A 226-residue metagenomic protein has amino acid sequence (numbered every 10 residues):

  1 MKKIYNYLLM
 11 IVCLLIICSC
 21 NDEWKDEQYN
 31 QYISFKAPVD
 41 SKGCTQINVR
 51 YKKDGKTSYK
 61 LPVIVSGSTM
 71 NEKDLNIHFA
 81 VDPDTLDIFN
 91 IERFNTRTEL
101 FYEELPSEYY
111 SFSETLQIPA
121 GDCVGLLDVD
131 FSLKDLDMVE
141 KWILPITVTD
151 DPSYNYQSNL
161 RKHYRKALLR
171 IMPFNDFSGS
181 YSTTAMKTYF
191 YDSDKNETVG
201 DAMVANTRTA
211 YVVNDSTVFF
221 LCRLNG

Functional and structural regions predicted by a protein language model:
M1-L8: Bacterial N-terminal signal peptides that target proteins for export
I16-S19: C-terminal motif of bacterial Sec signal peptides marking the signal peptidase cleavage site
N21-F112, D122-V124, L136-W142, Y156-R161 (+3 more regions): Acidic/polar, low-complexity intrinsically disordered N-terminal segments immediately downstream of a Sec signal
I47-V49, E114-I118, K166-R170: Generic detection of short hydrophobic beta-strand segments and adjacent strand-loop junctions
L116-L133: Ligand-binding face of N-terminal immunoglobulin V-set domains in extracellular IgSF glycoproteins
L127-V129, E140-D151: A short beta-strand micro-motif common to beta-rich folds, especially ectodomain repeats
T149-P173: Short, structured interface segments
K166-G226: Ser/Thr/Gly/Pro-rich, low-complexity flexible regions
